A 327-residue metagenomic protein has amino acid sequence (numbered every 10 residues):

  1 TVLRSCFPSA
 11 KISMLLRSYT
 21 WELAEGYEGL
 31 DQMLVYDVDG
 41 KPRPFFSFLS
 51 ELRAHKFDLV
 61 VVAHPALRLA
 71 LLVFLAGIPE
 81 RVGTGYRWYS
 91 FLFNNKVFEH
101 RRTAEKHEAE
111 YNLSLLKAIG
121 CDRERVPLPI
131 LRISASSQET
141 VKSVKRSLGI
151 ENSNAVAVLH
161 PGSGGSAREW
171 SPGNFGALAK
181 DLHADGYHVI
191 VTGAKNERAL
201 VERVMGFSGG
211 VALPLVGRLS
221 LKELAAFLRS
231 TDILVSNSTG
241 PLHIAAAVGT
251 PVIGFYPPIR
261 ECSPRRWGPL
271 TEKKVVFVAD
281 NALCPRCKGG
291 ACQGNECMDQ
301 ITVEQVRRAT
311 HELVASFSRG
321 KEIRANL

Functional and structural regions predicted by a protein language model:
T1-L327: Catalytic machinery of carbohydrate-active enzymes, primarily nucleotide-sugar-dependent glycosyltransferases
